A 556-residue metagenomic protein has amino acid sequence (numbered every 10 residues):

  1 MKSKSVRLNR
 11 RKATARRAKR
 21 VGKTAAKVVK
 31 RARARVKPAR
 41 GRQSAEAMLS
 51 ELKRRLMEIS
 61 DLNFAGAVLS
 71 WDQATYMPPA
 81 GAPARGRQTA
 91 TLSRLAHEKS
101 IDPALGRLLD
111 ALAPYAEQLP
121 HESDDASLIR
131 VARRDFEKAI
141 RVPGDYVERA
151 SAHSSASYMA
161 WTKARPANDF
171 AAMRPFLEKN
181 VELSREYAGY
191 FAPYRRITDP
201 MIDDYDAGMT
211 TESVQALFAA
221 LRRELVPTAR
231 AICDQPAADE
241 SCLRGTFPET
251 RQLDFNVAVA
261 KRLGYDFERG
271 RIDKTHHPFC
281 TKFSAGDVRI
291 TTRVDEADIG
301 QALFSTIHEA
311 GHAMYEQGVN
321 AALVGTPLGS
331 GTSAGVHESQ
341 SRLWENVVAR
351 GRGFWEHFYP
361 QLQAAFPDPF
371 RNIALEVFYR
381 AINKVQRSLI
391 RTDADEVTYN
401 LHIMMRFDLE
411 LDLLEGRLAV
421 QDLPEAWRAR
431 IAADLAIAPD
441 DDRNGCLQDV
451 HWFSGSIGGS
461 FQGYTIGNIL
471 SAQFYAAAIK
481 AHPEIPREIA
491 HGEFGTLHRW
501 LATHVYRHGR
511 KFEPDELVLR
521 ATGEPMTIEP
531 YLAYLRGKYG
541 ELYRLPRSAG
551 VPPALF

Functional and structural regions predicted by a protein language model:
K2, R17-A18, A26-A207, R536-R547 (+1 more regions): A well-structured
K2, V29-R33, R40, A45-M48 (+5 more regions): C-terminal, non-catalytic "cap/extension" segments appended to globular domains
L52, A192, Q301-A321, E338-R342: Active-site recognition of the HExxH zinc-binding catalytic motif
A84, Y146-R149, F176-K179, L217 (+13 more regions): Secondary-structure capping and boundary motifs in well-ordered enzyme cores
A150-Q301, P546: Contiguous, non-catalytic segments that form substrate-binding/exosite surfaces or channel walls
F218, R222-L225, E249-L253, V259 (+4 more regions): All-alpha helical catalytic cores of prenyl diphosphate-utilizing isoprenoid enzymes
E268-R269, A322-T326, A349-P360, V420-Q421 (+1 more regions): Acidic/polar loop patches that form or flank catalytic/metal-binding clefts of enzymes that bind anionic ligands
S330-R371: Post-HExxH zinc-binding segment in Zn-dependent metallohydrolases
